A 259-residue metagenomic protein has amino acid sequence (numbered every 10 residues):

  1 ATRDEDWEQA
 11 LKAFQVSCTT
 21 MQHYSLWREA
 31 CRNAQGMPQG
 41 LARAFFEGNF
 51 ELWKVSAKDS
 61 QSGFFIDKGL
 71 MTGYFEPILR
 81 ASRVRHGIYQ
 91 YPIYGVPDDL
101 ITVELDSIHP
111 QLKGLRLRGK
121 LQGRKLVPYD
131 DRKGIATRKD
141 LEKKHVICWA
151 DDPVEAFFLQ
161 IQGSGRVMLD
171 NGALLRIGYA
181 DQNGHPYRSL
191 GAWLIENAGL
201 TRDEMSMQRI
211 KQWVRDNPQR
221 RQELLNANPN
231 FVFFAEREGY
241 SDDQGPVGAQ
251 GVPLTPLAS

Functional and structural regions predicted by a protein language model:
A1-D242: Secretory/export targeting leaders with adjacent low-complexity proregions
P246-S259: Hydrophobic alpha-helical bundle architecture
